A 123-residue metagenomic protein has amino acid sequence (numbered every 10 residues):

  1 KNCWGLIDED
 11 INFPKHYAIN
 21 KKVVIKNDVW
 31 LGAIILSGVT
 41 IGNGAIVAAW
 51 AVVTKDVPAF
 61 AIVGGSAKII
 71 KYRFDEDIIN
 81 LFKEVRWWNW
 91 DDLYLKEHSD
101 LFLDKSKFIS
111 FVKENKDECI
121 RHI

Functional and structural regions predicted by a protein language model:
K1-V39, A67: Flexible, glycine/small-residue-enriched loop-and-beta-strand segment within the central core of proteins
I25, L31, I35-S37, I41-G42 (+4 more regions): Hydrophobic face of beta-strands forming the core of extended beta-sheets/solenoids, especially the left-handed
G64-R73: Nucleic acid-binding interface residues in structured DNA/RNA-binding domains, emphasizing the DNA-engaging scaffolds
D77: Histidine/lysine/aspartate-rich catalytic loop segments that bind and position anionic ligands
R86, D91-K107: Leloir-type glycosyltransferase catalytic cores
L103-I123: C-terminal amphipathic helix plus adjacent low-complexity, charged tail appended to glycosyltransferase catalytic
